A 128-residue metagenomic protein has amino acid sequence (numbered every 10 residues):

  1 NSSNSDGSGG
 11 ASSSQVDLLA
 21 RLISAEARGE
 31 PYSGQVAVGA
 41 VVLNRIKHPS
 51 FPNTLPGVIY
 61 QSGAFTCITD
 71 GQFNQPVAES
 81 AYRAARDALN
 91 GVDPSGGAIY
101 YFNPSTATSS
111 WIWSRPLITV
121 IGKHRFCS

Functional and structural regions predicted by a protein language model:
N1-G9: N-terminal secretory targeting signals
G9-S128: Bacterial extracytoplasmic/cell-wall-associated proteins, especially those involved in peptidoglycan
